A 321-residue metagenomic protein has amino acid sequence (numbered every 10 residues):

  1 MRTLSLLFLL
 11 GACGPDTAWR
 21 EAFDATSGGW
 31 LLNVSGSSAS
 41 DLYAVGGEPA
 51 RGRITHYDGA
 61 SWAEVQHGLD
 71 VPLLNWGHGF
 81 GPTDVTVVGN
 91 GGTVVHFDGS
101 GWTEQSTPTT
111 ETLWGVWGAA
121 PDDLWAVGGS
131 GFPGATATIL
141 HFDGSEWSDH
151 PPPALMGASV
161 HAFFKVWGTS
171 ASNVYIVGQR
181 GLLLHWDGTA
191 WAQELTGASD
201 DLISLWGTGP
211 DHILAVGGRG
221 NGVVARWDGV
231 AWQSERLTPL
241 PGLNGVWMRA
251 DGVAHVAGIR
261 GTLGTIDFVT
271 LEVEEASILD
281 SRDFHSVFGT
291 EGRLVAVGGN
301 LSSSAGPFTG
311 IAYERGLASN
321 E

Functional and structural regions predicted by a protein language model:
M1-L7: Sec-dependent signal peptide recognition, specifically the positively charged N-region followed immediately by
C13-E321: Residue-level hotspots at or immediately adjacent to binding/recognition sites across diverse folds
